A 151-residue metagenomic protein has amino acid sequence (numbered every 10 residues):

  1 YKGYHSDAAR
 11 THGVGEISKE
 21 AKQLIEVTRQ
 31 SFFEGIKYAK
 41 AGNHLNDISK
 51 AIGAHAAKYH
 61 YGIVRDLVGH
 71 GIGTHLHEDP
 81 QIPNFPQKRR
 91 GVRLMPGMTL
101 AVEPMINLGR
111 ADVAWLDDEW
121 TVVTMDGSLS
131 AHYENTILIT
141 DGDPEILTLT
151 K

Functional and structural regions predicted by a protein language model:
Y1-K151: Active-site neighborhoods and metal-handling regions in enzymes and metal-associated proteins
